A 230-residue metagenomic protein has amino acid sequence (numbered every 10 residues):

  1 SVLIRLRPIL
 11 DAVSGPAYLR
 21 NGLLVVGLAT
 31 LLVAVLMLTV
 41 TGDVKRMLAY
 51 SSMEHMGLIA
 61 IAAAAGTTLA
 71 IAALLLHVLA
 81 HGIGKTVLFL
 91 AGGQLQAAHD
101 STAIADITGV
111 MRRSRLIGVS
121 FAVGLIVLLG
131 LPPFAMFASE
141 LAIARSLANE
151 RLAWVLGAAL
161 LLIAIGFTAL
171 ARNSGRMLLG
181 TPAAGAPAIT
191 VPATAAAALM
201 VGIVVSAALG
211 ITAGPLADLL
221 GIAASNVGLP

Functional and structural regions predicted by a protein language model:
S1-L141, R145-G175: Hydrophobic transmembrane alpha-helices and their helix-loop junctions in integral membrane proteins
S114-I117, F167-P230: Cytoplasmic/organellar membrane-interface segments at the starts of transmembrane helices in multi-pass inner-membrane
